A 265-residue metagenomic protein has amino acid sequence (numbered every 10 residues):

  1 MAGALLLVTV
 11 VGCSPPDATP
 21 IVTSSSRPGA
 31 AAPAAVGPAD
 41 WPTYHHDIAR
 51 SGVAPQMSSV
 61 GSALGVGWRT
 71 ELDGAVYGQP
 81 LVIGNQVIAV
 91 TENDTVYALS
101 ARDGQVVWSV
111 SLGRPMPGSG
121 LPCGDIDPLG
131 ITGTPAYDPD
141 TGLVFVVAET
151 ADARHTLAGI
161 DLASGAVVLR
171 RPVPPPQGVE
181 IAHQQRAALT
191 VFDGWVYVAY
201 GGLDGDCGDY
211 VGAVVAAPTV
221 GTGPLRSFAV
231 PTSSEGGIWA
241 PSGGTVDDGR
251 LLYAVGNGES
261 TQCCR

Functional and structural regions predicted by a protein language model:
M1-L6: Sec-dependent N-terminal signal peptides
T9-G12: C-terminal motif of bacterial Sec signal peptides marking the signal peptidase cleavage site
S14-R265: Noncatalytic, solvent-exposed loop/strand surfaces of beta-propeller-type extracellular/periplasmic domains
